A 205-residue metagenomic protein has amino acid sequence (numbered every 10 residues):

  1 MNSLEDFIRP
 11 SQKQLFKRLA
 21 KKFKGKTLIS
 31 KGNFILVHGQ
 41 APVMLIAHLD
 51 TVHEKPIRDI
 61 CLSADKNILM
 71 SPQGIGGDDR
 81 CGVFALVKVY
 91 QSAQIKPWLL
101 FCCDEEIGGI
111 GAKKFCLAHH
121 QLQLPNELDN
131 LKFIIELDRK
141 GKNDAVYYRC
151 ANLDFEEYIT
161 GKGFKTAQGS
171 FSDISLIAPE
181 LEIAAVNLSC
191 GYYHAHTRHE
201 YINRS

Functional and structural regions predicted by a protein language model:
N2-A41: A non-catalytic alpha/beta surface segment that caps or lines the substrate-entry region of metallo-dependent hydrolase
P10, Q14, R18, C81-F84 (+4 more regions): Conserved active-site and cofactor/substrate-binding residues in soluble primary-metabolism enzymes
L19, L86, I159, I177-A178: Structural element of the ATP-grasp superfamily
F23-S30, S63-N67, K162-T166: Short secondary-structure junctions
G25-L28, L99, I134, A185-N187: Conserved beta-strand scaffold positions in the cores of enzyme catalytic domains, especially in NTP/NDP-utilizing
I29, V37-W98: Active-site metal-coordination/substrate-binding segment of hydrolases, especially metallo-dependent peptidases
V43, K165-S205: Zn-dependent metallopeptidase/amidohydrolase metal-coordination segment
V52, Q73-I159, T166-Q168: Acidic/histidine-rich catalytic neighborhood of metal-dependent amide-processing enzymes
